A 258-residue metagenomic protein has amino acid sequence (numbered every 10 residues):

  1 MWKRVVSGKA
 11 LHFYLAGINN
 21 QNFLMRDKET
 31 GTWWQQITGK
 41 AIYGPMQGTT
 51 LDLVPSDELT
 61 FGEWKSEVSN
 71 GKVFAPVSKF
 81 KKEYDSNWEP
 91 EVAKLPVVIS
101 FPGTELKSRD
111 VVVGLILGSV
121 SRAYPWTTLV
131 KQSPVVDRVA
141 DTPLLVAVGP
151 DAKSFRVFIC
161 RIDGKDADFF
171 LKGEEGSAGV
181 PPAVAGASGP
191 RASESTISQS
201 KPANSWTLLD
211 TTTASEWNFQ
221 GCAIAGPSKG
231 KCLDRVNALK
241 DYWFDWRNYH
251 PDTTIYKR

Functional and structural regions predicted by a protein language model:
M1-G176, I197, K201-R258: Mid-to-C-terminal functional-domain signal that highlights helix-capping/loop sites within ligand-binding modules
S177-A192, S198: Intrinsic, low-complexity polybasic segments
